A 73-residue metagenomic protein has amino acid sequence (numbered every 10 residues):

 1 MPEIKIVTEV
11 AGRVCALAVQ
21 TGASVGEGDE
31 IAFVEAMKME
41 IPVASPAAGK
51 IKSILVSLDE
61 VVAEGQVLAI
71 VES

Functional and structural regions predicted by a protein language model:
M1-R13, E30-P46, S73: Short beta-strand-turn/beta-hairpin segments enriched in glycine/proline and small hydrophobics that form edge-strand
V10, A16-Q20, S24, S53-V56: Short histidine-centered loop motifs in beta-beta connectors
L17, M37-M39, L55-L58, L68: Generic leucine side-chain signal with a strong bias for well-ordered alpha-helical environments
Q20-I31, L58-L68: Short, well-structured beta-strand-loop connectors
K52, A69-E72: Short alpha-helical linear motifs
